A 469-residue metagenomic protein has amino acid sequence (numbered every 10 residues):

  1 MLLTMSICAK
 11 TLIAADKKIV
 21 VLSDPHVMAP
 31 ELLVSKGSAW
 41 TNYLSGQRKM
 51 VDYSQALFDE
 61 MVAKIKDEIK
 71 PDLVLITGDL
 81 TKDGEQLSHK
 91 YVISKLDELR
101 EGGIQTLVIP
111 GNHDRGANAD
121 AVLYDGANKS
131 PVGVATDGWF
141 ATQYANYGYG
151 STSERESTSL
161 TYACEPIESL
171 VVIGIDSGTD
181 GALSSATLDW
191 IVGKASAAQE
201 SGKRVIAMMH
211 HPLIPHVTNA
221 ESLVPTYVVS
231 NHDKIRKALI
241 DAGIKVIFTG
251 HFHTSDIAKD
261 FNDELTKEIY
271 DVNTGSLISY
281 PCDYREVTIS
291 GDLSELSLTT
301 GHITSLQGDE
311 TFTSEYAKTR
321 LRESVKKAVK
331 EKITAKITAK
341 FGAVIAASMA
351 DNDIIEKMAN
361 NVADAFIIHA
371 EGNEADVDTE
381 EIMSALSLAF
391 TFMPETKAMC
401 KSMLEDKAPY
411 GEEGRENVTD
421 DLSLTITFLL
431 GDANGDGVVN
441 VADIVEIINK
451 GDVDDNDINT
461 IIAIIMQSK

Functional and structural regions predicted by a protein language model:
M1-S6: Bacterial N-terminal signal peptides
L12-Q86: N-terminal active-site segment of His-dependent metallophosphoesterases
D16-A29, S169-T179, M208, E268-G275 (+1 more regions): Active-site-proximal beta-strand elements of phosphoester/diester hydrolases
D24, D79, G111-N112, H210 (+1 more regions): Active-site glycine-centered loops adjacent to acidic/histidine catalytic or metal-binding residues that shape
E68-L73, Q105, V171-G174, D180-Y270: His/acidic metal-ligating clusters that form di-metal
Q86, K90-D189, S196, L265-K267 (+2 more regions): Extended active-site neighborhood of metal-dependent phosphoesterases/phosphodiesterases
E101, A433-K469: Alpha-helical segments with a strong preference for the paired helices of cellulosomal dockerin domains
Q307-L429: Non-catalytic terminal accessory segments
